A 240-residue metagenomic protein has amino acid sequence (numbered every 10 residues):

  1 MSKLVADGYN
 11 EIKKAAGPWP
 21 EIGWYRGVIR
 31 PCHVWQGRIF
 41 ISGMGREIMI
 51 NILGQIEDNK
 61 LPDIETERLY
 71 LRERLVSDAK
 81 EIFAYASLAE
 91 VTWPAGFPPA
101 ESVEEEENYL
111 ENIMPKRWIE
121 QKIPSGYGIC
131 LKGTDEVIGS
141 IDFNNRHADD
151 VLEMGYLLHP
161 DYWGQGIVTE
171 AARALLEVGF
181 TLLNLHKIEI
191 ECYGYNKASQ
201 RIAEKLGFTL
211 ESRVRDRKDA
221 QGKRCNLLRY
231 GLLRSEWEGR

Functional and structural regions predicted by a protein language model:
K3-L4, K13-A15, W24-Y25, H33-T92 (+1 more regions): Acyl-donor (CoA/ACP) binding surface of acyl/acetyltransferases
W19-P20: N-terminal, intrinsically disordered charge-dense segments
A86, A95, R117-I119: Hydrophobic residues in alpha-helical segments
E90-M114, Y127: Conserved GNAT-fold acetyl-CoA-binding loop/helix
M114-P115, F180: Catalytic Tyr-X3-Lys helix of short-chain dehydrogenase/reductase
P115-K116, M154: Short, well-ordered strand-loop elements centered on a beta-strand within folded domains, enriched for acidic residues
R117-K122, F208: Short loop/turn motifs at secondary-structure junctions and domain boundaries
